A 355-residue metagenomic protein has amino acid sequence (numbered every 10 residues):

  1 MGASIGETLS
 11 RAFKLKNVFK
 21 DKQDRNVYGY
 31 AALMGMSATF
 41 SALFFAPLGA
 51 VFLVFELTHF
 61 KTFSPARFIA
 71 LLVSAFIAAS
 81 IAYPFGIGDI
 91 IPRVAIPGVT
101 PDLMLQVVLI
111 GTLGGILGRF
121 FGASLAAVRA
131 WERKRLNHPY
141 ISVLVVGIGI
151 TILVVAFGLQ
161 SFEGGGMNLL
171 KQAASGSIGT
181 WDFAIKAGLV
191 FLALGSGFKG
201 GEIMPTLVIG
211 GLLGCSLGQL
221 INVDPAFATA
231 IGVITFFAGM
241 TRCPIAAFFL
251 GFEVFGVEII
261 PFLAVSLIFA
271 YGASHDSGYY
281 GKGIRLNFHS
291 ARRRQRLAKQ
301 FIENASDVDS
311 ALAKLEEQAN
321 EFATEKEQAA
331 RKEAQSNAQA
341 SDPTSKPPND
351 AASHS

Functional and structural regions predicted by a protein language model:
M1-S355: Alpha-helical transmembrane segments and immediately membrane-proximal extracytoplasmic
